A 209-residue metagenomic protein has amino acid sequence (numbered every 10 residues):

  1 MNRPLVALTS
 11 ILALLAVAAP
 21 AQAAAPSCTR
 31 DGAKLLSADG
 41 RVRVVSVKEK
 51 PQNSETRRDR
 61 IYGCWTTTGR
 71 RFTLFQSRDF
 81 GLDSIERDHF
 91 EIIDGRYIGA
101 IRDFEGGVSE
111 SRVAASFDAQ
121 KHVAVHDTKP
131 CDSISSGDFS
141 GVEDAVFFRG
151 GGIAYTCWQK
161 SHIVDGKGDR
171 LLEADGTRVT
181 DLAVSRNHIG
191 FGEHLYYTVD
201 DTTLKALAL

Functional and structural regions predicted by a protein language model:
M1-A24: Secretory targeting and sorting signals
T9, A13-L14, L82, I101 (+1 more regions): Residues in flexible loops and secondary-structure boundaries
A24-L36, S54-D83, G106-G137, W158-T180 (+1 more regions): Surface-exposed loop/turn elements that mediate protein-protein interactions on large endomembrane-trafficking
G32-L36, G81-I93, D132-F148, G152 (+1 more regions): Conserved beta-propeller blade repeats
S37-T56, E91-E105, A145-C157, H188-T198: Short beta-strand elements that form the blades of beta-propeller/WD-repeat-like and other beta-sheet-rich scaffold
V42-V47, D169, V179-L182: Generic structural motif
